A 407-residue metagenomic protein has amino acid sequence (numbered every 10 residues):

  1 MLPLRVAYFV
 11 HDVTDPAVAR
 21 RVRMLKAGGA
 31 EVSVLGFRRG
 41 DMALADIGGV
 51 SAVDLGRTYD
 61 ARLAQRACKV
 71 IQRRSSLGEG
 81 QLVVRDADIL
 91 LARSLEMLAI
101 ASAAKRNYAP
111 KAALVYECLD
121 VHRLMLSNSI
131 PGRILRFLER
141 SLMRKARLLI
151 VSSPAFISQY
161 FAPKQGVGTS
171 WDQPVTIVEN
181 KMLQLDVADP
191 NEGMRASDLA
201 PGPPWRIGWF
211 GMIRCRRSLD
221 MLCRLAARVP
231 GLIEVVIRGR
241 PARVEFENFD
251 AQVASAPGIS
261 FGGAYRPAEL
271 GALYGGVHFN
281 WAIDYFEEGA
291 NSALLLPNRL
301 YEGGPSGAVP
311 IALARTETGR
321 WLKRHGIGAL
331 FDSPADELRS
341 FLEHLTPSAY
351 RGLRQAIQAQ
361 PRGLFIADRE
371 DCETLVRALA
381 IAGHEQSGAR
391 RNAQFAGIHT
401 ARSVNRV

Functional and structural regions predicted by a protein language model:
M1-M42, R85, L148, Q165 (+3 more regions): N-terminal subdomain of nucleotide-sugar transferases
A7, I150, R195-R217, L222-A226: Conserved donor-binding/catalytic core segment of Leloir-type glycosyltransferases
P16, R217, A264-Y301, S306 (+1 more regions): Nucleotide-sugar-dependent
L77-V84, A99, N107, Y116 (+1 more regions): Membrane-proximal helix-turn-helix segments that form the acceptor-binding/catalytic region of lipid-linked
R140-V175, M182-V187, R320, L375: A short, active-site helix/loop in glycosyltransferases that binds the activated sugar's phosphate group
E192, S333-S340, T346-N392, T400: A charged, aromatic-enriched C-terminal amphipathic alpha-helix characteristic of glycosyltransferases across folds
F210, E234-E247, G263: Glycosyltransferase donor-sugar binding loop
F246-Y274: Nucleotide-activated donor-binding/catalytic signature segment of Leloir-type glycosyltransferases, i.e., the conserved
